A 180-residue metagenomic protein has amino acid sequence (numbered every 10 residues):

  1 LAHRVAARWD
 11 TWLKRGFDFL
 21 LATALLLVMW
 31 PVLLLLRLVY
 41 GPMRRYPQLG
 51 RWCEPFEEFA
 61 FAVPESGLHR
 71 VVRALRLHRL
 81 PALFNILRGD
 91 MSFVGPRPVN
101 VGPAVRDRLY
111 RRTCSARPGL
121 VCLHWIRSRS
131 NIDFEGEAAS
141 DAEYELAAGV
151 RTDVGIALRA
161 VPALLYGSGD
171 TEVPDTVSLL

Functional and structural regions predicted by a protein language model:
L1-E65, G155-L180: A hydrophobic, helix-centered structural microdomain
L26-V28, V39-G41, V71-V72, V101-R106: A short linear-motif detector with a strong N-terminal bias
L27-W30, A74-H78, V94, E145: Residue-level signal for short amphipathic helical patches enriched in basic/charged and nearby hydrophobic residues
Y46-G50, P55, P81-L180: Hydrophobic structural segments characteristic of membrane proteins
F56-S92: Acidic, Ser/Thr-rich low-complexity segments on the non-lumenal side of membrane proteins
